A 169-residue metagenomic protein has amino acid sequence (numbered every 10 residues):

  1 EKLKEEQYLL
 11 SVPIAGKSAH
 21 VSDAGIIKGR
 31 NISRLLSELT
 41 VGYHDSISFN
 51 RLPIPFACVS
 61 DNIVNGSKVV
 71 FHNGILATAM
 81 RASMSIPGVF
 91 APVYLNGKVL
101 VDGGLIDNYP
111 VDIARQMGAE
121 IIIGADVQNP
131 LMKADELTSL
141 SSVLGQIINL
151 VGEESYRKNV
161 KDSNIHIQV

Functional and structural regions predicted by a protein language model:
E1-V169: Patatin-like phospholipase
